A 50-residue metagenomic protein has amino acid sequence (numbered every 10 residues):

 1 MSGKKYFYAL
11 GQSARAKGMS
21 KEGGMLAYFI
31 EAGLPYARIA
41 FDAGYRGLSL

Functional and structural regions predicted by a protein language model:
M1-L50: Intrinsic-disorder/low-complexity detector
